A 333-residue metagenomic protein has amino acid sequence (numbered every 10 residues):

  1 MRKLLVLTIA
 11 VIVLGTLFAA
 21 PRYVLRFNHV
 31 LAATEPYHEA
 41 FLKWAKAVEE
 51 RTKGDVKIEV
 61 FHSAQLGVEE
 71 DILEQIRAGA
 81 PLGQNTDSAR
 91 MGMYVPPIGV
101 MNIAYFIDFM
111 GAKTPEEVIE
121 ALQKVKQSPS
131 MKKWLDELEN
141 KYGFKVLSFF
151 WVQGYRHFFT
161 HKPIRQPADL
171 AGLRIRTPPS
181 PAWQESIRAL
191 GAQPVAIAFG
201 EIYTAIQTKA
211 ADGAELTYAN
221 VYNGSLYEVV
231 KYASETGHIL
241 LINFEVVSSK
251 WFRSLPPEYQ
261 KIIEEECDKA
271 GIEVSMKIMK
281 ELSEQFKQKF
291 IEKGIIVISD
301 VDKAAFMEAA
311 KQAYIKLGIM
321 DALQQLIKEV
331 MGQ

Functional and structural regions predicted by a protein language model:
M1-V24, Q333: Short, low-complexity disordered leader/linker segments with a strong preference for bacterial N-terminal type II
A19-E120, E137-Q333: N-terminal secretory/targeting leader peptides
I119-L135: Signature of the catalytic double-stranded beta-helix
